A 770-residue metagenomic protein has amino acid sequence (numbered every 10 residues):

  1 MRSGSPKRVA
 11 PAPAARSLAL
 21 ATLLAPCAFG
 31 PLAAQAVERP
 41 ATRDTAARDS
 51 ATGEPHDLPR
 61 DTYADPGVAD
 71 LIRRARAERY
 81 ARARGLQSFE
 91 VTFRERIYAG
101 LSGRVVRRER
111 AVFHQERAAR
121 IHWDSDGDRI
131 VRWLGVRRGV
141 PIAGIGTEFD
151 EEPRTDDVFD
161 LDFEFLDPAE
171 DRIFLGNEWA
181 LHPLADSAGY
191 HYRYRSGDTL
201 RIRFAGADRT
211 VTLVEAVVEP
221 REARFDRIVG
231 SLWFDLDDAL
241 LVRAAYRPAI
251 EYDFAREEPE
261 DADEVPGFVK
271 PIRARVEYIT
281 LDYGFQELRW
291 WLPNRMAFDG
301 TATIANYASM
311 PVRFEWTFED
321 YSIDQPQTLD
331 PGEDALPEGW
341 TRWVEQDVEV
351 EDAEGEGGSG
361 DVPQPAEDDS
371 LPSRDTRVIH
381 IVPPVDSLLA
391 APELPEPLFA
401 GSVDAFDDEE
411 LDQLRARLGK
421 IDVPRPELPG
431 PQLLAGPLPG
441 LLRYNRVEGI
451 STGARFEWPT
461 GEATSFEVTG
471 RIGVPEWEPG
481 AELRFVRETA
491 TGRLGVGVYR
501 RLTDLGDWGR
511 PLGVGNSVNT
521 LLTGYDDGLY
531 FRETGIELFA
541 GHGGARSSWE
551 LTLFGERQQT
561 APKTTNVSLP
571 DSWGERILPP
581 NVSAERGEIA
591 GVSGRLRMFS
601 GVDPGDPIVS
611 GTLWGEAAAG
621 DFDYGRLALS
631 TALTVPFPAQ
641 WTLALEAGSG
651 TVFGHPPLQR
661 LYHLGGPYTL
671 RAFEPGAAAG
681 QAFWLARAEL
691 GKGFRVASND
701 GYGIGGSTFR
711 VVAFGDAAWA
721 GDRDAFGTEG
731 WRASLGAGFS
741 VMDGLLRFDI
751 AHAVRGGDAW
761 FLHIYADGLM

Functional and structural regions predicted by a protein language model:
M1-A15: N-terminal secretory signal peptides that target proteins for export/translocation
S17-G30: Bacterial N-terminal signal peptides
Q35-V229, I250-E258, R275, G300-G436 (+2 more regions): Structured extracytoplasmic
D70-A77, E351-G473, P479-A481, V498-R500 (+11 more regions): Outer-membrane beta-barrel initiation region
A75, G230, L236, Y278-E287: Extended lipid/amphipathic-ligand handling interfaces
R94-R96, W123, F298-D299, E457 (+14 more regions): Outer-membrane beta-barrel pore domains and translocons
G146-R172, A416-P424, G440-L442, L494-G541 (+3 more regions): C-terminal outer-membrane beta-barrel translocator/porin domains of Gram-negative envelope proteins and their
G594, A737-L745, D758-M770: Outer-membrane beta-barrel "beta-signal"
